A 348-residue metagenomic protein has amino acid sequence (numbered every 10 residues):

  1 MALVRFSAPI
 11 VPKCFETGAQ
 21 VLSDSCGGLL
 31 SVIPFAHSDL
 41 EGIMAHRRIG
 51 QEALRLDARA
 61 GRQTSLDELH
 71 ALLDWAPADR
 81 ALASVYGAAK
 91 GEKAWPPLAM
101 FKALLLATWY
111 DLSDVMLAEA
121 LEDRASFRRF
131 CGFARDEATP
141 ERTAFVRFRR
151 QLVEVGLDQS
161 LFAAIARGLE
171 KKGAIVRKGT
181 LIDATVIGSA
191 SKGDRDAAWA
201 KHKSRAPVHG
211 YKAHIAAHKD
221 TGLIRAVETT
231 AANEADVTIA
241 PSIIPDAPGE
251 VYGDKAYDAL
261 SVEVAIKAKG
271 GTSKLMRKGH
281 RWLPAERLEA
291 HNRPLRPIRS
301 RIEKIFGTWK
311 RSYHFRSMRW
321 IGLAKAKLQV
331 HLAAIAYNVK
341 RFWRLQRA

Functional and structural regions predicted by a protein language model:
A2, F6, I10-A76, R80 (+1 more regions): Charged, often Cys/His-bearing segments associated with DNA-binding zinc-finger transcription factors
R62-Y110, A144: Basic, short loop/linker segments at the boundary and entry of helix-turn-helix/winged-helix-like folds
K90-L98, R205, I321-Q329: Structural motif
E92, E119-E122, C131-F133, P140-K269 (+2 more regions): Polybasic low-complexity intrinsically disordered regions
W109, D123, E154, G249 (+6 more regions): Short, well-ordered loop/turn and helix-capping segments at boundaries between secondary-structure elements and domains
G249-E250, K255-H331: Helix-centered, glycine/charged polyanion-binding patches within enzymatic domains that contact phosphate-containing
